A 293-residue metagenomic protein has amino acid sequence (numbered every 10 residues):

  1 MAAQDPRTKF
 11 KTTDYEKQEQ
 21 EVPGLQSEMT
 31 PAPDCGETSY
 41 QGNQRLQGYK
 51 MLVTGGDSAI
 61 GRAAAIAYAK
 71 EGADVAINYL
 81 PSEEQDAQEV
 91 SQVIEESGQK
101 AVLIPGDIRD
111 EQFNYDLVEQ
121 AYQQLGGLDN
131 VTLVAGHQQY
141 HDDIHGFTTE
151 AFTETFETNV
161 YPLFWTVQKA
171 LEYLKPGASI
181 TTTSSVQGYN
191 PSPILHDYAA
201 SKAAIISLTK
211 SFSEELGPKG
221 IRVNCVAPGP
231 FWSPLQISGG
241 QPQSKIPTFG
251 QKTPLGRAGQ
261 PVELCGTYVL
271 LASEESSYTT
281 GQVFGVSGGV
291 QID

Functional and structural regions predicted by a protein language model:
D14, D110, Y115, Q123 (+4 more regions): Conserved mid-core segment of classical short-chain dehydrogenase/reductases
M29, E37-T38, Y268-V269, T280-D293: Short C-terminal tail/terminal secondary-structure segment of NAD(P)H-dependent dehydrogenase/reductase domains
E84, P105-V118, T149, V262: The beta1-alpha1 cofactor-binding region of Rossmann-like NAD(H)/NADP(H)-dependent oxidoreductases
D129, H145-F164, T181, I205 (+1 more regions): Catalytic Tyr-X3-Lys loop
V167, S201, T209: Active-site helix of classical SDR
E172-Y173, E214-P218, S277: Alpha-helical segment proximal to the catalytic Tyr-Lys
S185: Residue(s) in the substrate-gating loop at a strand-loop-helix junction that position the organic substrate next
P218, P230-T253: A glycine/serine/threonine-rich, flexible loop-to-helix segment that serves as the NAD(P) cofactor-binding "lid"
